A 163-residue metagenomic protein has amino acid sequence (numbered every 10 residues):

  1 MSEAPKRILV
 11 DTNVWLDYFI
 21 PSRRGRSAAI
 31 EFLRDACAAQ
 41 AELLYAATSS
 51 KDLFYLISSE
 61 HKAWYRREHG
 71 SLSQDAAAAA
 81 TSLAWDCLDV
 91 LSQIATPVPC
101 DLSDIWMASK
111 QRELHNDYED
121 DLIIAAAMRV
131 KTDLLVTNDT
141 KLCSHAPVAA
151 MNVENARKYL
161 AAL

Functional and structural regions predicted by a protein language model:
M1-R7, I124-L163: Acidic, PIN/NYN-like endoribonuclease modules and their adjacent C-terminal/linker elements
M1-T48, I57-R66, V130, R157-L163: Short, well-structured N-terminal submotif of metal-dependent ribonuclease cores
I30-R34, W85-L88, I123-I124: Short amphipathic alpha-helical segments and helix-helix/interface helices
A47-S49, D139-T140: Short, well-ordered beta-to-alpha junction loops that form the rim of enzyme active sites and present histidine/acidic
S59-I94: Helix-adjacent hinge/juxtasegments
A80-W106, L142-L163: Short acidic, glycine/proline-enriched helix-loop-strand junctions
S92-L134, T140: Active-site neighborhoods of divalent-metal-dependent phosphate/nucleic-acid chemistry enzymes
